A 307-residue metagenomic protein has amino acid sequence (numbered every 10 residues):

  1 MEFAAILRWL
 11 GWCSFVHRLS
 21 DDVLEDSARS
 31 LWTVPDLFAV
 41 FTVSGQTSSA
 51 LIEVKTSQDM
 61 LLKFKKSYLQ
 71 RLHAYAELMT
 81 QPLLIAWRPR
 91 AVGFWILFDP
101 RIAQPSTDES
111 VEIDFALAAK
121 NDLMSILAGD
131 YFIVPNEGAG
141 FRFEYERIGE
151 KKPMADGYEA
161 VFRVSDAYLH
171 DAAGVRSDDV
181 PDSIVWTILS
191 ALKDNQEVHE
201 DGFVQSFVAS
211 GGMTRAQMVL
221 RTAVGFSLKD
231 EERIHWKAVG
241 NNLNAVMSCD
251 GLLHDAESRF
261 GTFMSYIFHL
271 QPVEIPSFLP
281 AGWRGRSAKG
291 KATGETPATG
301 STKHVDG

Functional and structural regions predicted by a protein language model:
M1-V23, L78, A128-E144: Acidic-basic catalytic patches of nuclease active cores, encompassing PD-(D/E)XK and other metal-cofactor nuclease
E2, Q58-D59, Q104: Short, surface-exposed beta-strand-loop junctions and turns on beta-sheet-rich folds
L7, P35-D59: Conserved catalytic cores of phosphodiester-cleaving nucleases, focusing on short active-site segments
H17-G45, E146-G149: Active-site metal-binding core of divalent-cation-utilizing nuclease and nuclease-like domains
T56-Q81: Mg2+/Mn2+-dependent nuclease catalytic core
H73-A103: Nucleic-acid nuclease catalytic cores
F98-P276: Long, charge-rich C-terminal accessory regions
L253-G307: Hydrophobic, glycine-enriched assembly/anchoring segments
